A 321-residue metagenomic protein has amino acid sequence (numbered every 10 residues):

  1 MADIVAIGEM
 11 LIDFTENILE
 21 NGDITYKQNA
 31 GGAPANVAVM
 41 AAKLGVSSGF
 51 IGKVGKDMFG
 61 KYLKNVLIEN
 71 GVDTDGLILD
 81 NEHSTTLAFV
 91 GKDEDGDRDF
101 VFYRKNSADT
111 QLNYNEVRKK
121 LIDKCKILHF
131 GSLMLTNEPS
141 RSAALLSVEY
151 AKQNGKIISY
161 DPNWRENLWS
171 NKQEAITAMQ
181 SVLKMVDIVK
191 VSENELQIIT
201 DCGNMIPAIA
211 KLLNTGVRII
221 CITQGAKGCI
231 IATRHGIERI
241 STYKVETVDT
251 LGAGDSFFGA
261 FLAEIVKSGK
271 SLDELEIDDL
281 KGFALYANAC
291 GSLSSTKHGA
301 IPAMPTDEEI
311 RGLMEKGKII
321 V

Functional and structural regions predicted by a protein language model:
M1-D3, E149, D201-V321: Conserved phosphate-binding/catalytic region of the ribokinase-like
M1-D73, L112, V321: Glycine-rich phosphate/adenosyl-contacting loop at the front of the ribokinase-like
D3, S47, I157, I188 (+1 more regions): Proline-centered loop/turn at the N-terminus of a beta-strand
M10, L133, P162, S256: Active-site metal-binding loops of divalent metal-dependent hydrolases
V39, L87-G91, G228-I231: Short beta-strand scaffold segments in enzyme catalytic cores
S47-F130, R311-I320: Conserved N-terminal subdomain of the carbohydrate kinase-like
L121-D123, Q180-L183, N214: A short, aliphatic-rich alpha-helical micro-motif
T136-A210, K227-G228: Conserved beta-alpha-beta core of the PfkB/ribokinase-like small-molecule kinase fold
